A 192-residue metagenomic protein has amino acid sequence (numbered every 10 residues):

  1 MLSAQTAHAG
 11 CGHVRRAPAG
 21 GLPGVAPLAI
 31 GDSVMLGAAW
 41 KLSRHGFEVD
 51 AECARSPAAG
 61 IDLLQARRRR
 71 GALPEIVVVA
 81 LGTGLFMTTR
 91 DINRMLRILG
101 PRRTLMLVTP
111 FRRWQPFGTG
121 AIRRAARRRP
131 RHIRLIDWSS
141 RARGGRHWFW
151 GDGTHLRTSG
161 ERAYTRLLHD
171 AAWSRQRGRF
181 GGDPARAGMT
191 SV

Functional and structural regions predicted by a protein language model:
M1-L28, R70-L73, L167-H169, W173-V192: N-terminal secretory targeting modules
G21-R94, R112-G120: Conserved SGNH/GDSL esterase-like catalytic core that processes O-acyl groups on lipids and polysaccharides
I30, D50-E52, V108, I136-R141: Conserved beta-strand termini and adjacent loop/short-helix elements that scaffold enzyme active sites in alpha/beta
R94-L99, R124: Long, well-ordered alpha-helical scaffolding segments within enzyme catalytic domains, especially pronounced
G100-L105: A short helix->loop->beta-strand "cap" motif at the edges of active sites that frequently abuts
P116-V192: Catalytic His-Asp segment of secreted/periplasmic serine-dependent ester chemistry enzymes
